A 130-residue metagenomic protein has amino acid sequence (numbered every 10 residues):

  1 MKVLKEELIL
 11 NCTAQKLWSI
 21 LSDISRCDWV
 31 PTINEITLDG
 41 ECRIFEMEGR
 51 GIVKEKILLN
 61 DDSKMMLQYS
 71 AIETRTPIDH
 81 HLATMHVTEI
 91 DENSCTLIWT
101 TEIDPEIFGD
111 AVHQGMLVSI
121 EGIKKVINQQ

Functional and structural regions predicted by a protein language model:
M1-T37: Hydrophobic ligand-binding cavity/cleft-lining segments
V3, I52, I78-L82: Short, mixed charged/polar active-site loops that provide acid/base catalysis or chelate metal/phosphate cofactors
K5, C12, G40, D62-K64 (+1 more regions): Residue-level signal for tight coil/turn positions that link beta-strands
L8, V53-L59, A71, L82-E89: Hydrophobic/aromatic beta-strand elements that line small-molecule binding cavities or substrate pockets in beta-rich
L10-C12, M47, I103: Short beta-strand-to-loop capping motifs
S25-T76, T96-I98: Glycine-rich portal/gate segments that line the openings of hydrophobic small-molecule binding cavities
E73-Q129: Beta-strand/loop substructures that line and gate deep hydrophobic ligand-binding cavities in soluble
